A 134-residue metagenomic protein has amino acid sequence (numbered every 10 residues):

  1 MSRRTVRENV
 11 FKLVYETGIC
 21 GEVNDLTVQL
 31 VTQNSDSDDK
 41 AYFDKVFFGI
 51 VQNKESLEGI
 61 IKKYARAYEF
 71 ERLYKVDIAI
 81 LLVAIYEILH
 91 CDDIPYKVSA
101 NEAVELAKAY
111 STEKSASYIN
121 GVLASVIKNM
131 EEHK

Functional and structural regions predicted by a protein language model:
M1-A116, N120-K134: N-terminal interaction/assembly modules
